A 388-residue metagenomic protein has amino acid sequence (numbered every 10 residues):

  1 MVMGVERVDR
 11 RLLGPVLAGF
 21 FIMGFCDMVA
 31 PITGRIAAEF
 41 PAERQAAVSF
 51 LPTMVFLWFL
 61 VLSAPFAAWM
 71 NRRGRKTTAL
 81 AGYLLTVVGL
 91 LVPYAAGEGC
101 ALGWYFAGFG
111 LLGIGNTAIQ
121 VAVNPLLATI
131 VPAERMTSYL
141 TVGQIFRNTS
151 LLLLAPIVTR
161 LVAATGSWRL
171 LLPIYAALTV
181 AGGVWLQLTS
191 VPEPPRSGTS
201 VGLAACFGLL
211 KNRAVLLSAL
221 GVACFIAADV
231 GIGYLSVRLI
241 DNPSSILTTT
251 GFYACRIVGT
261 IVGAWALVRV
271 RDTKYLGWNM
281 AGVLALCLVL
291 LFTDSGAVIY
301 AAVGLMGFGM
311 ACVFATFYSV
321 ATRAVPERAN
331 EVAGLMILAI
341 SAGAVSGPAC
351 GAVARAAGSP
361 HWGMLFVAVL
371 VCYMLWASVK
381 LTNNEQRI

Functional and structural regions predicted by a protein language model:
R11-A42, N124, I232-V237: Extracytoplasmic
V29-A30, N212-I257: Extracytoplasmic gate region of multi-pass secondary transporters
I36-A38, W69-N71, I157-G166, I240-D241 (+2 more regions): Interfacial helix-cap and linker-helix signal at transmembrane-aqueous boundaries of multi-pass secondary transporters
F50-A68, T250-G263: Central cavity-lining transmembrane alpha-helices of secondary-active solute carriers, predominantly the Major
L84-G99, G282-D294: C-terminal ends and interior cores of transmembrane alpha-helices in multi-pass membrane transporters/permeases
G108-I145: Cytoplasmic helix-loop-helix junction between adjacent transmembrane helices in 12-TM secondary transporters
E134, Y139-V191: Helix-loop-helix hairpin linking two adjacent transmembrane segments in secondary transporters
T273-F317: C-terminal transmembrane helical hairpin of 12-TM major facilitator-type secondary transporters
